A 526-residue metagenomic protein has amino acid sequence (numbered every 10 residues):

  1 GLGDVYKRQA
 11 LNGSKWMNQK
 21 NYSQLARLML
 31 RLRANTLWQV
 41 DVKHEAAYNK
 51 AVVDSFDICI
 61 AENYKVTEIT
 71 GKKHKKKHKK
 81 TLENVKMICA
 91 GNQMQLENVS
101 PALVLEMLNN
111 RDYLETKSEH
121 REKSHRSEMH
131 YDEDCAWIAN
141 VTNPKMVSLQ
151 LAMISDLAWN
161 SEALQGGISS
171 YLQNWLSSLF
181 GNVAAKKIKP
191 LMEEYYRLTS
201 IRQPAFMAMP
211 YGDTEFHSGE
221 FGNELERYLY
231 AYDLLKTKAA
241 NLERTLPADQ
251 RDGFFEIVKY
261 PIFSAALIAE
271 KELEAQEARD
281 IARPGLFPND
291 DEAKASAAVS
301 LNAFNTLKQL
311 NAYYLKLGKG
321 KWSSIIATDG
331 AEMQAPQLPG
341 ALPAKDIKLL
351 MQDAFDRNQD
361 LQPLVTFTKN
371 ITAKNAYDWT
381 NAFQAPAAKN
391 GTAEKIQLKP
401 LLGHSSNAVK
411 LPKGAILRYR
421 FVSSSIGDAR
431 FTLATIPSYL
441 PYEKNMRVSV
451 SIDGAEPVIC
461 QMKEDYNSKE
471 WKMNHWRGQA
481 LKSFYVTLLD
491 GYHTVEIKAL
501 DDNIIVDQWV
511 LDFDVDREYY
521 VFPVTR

Functional and structural regions predicted by a protein language model:
G1-Y6, D291-Q362: Short, small-residue-biased leader/transition segments that mark boundaries at the very start of proteins
D4-K75, N84-E115, E122-S127, E133-D134 (+1 more regions): Feature activates predominantly on carbohydrate-active enzymes
R8, T70, M146-V147, Y519: Short helix/loop capping segments that flank catalytic or ligand/cofactor-binding pockets
L30, N35-W38, E97, A102 (+1 more regions): Structured mid-domain segments that build the active-site/substrate or prosthetic-cofactor binding neighborhood
D41-A47, V52-F56, S155-A158, Q173 (+4 more regions): Extracytoplasmic/secretory soluble proteins
E62-Y64, I69, D249-K271, E277: Aromatic-lined, polymer-binding surfaces characteristic of secreted/periplasmic polysaccharide-degrading enzymes
F216-G219, E226, L273-S300: Acidic, serine/threonine/proline-rich low-complexity intrinsically disordered regions
L342-R526: Extracytoplasmic
